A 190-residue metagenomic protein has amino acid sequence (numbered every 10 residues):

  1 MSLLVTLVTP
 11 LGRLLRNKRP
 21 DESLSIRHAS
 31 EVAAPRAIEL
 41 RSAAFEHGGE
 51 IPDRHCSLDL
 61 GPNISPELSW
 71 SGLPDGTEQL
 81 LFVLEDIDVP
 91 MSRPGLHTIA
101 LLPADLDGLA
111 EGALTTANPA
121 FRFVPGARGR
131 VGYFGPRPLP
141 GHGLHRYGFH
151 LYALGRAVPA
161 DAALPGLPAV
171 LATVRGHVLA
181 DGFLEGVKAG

Functional and structural regions predicted by a protein language model:
M1-G190: N-terminus-centered regions that define maturation/targeting leaders and the start of the first functional domain
